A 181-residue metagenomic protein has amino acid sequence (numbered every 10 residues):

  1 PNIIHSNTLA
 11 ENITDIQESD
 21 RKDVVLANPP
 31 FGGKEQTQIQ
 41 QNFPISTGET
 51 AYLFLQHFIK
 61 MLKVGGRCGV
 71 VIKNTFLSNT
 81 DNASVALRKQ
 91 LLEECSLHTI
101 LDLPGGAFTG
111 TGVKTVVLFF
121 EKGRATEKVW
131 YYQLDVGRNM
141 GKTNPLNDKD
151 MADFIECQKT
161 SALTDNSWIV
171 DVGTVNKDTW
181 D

Functional and structural regions predicted by a protein language model:
N2: Phosphate/diphosphate-binding loops
H5-D181: A conserved structural/catalytic subdomain of Rossmann-like adenosyl-cofactor enzymes
